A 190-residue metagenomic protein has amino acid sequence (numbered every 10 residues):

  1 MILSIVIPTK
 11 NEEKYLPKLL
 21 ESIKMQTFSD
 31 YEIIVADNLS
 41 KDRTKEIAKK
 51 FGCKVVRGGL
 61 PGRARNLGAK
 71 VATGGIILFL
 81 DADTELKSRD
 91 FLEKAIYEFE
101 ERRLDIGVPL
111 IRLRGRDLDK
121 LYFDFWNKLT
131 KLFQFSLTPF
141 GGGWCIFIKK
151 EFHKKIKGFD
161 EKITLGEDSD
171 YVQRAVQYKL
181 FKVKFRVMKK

Functional and structural regions predicted by a protein language model:
K14-P17, D42-K50: Acidic helix N-cap motif at the loop->helix transition within catalytic regions of sugar-transfer enzymes
E21-D30: Short, acidic, metal-binding catalytic loop of nucleotide-sugar glycosyltransferases
D37-K45, T84-E85: A conserved acidic beta->alpha catalytic loop
R57-A72: Glycine-rich, basic loop-to-helix element that forms the pyrophosphate-binding segment of sugar-nucleotide handling
I77: Short aromatic/hydrophobic "clamp" motif used to bind/position activated sugar donors
R89-D119: Conserved donor NDP-sugar-binding/catalytic core segment of glycosyltransferases
I111-L118, T130-I148: A recurrent flexible, glycine/aromatic-enriched loop bordering the glycosyltransferase active site that acts as
L165-Y171: Acidic donor-binding loop at a coil-to-helix junction in glycosyltransferase catalytic cores that engages
